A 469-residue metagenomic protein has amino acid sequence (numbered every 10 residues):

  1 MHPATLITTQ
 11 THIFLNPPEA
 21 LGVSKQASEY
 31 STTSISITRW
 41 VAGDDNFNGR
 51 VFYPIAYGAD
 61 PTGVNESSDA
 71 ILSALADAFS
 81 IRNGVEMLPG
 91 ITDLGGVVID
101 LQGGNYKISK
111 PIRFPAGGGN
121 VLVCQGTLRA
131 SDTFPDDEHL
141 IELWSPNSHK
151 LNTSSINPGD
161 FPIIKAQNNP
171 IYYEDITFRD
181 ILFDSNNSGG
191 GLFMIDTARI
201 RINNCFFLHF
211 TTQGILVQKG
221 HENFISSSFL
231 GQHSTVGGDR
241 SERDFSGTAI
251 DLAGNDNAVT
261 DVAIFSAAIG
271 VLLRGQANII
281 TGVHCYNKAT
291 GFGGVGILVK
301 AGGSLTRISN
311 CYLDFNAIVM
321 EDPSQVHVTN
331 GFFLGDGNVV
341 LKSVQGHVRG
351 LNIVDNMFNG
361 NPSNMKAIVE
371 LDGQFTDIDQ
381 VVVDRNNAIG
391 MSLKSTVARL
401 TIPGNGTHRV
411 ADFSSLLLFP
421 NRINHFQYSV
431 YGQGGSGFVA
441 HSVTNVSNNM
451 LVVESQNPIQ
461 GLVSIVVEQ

Functional and structural regions predicted by a protein language model:
M1-G119, C124-D180, G237-D239, V382 (+2 more regions): Extracellular "leader-to-stem" segments immediately downstream of a signal peptide or signal-anchor in secreted/lumenal
M1-V23, V328-T329, V340-N387: Extended, hydrophobic interaction surfaces within ordered domains
I71, A76, S109-K110, F134-N169 (+9 more regions): Extracellular beta-strand/beta-solenoid scaffold signature
A116, D196, H209, K219 (+2 more regions): Short loop/turn positions at the edges of beta-strands in beta-sheet-rich folds
V123-T127, S154, Y172-S185, A198-H209 (+7 more regions): Right-handed parallel beta-helix
V326, F333, G346-L351, V397-G404 (+1 more regions): Structured C-terminal portions of repeat-based eukaryotic scaffold domains
